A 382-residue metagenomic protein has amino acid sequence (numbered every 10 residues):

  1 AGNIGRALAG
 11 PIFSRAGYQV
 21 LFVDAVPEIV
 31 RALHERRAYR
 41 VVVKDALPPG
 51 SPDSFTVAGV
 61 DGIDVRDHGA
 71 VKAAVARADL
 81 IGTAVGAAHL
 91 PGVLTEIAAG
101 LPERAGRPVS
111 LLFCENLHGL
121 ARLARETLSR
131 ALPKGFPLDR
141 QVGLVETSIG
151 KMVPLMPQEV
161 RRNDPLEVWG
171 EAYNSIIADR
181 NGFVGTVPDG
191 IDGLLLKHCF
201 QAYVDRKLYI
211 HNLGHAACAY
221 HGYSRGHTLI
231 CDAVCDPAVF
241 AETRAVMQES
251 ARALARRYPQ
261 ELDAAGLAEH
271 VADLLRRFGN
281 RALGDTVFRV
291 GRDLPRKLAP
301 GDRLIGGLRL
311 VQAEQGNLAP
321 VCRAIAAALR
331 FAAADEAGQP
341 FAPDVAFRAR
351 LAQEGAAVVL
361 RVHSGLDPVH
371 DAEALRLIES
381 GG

Functional and structural regions predicted by a protein language model:
N3-G382: Substrate/ligand-engaging "lid" and interaction regions
